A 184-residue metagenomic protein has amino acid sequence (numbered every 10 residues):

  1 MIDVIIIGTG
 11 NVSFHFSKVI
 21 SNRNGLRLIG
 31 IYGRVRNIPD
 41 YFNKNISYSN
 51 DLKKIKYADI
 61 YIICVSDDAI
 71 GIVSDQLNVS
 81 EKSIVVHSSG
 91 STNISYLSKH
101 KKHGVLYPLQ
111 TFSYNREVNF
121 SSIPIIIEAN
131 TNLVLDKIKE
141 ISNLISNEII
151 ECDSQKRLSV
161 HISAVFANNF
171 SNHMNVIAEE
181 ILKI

Functional and structural regions predicted by a protein language model:
M1-N50: NAD(P)+-binding Rossmann beta1-loop-alpha1 motif at the extreme N-terminus of oxidoreductases
I2, L26-R27, I46, S83-I84 (+3 more regions): A structural micro-motif
G10, S49, C64-D67, N132 (+2 more regions): Electropositive phosphate-/nucleotide-binding environments in soluble metabolic enzymes
S21-N22, N78-V79, I141-L144: Short, solvent-exposed amphipathic alpha-helical segments in soluble enzyme and RNA/protein-processing domains
R36-V118, I138: Rossmann-like NAD(P)(H) cofactor-binding subdomain of soluble oxidoreductases
N45, E117-S159, S163-I184: Internal alpha-helical scaffold of NAD(P)-dependent oxidoreductase catalytic cores
